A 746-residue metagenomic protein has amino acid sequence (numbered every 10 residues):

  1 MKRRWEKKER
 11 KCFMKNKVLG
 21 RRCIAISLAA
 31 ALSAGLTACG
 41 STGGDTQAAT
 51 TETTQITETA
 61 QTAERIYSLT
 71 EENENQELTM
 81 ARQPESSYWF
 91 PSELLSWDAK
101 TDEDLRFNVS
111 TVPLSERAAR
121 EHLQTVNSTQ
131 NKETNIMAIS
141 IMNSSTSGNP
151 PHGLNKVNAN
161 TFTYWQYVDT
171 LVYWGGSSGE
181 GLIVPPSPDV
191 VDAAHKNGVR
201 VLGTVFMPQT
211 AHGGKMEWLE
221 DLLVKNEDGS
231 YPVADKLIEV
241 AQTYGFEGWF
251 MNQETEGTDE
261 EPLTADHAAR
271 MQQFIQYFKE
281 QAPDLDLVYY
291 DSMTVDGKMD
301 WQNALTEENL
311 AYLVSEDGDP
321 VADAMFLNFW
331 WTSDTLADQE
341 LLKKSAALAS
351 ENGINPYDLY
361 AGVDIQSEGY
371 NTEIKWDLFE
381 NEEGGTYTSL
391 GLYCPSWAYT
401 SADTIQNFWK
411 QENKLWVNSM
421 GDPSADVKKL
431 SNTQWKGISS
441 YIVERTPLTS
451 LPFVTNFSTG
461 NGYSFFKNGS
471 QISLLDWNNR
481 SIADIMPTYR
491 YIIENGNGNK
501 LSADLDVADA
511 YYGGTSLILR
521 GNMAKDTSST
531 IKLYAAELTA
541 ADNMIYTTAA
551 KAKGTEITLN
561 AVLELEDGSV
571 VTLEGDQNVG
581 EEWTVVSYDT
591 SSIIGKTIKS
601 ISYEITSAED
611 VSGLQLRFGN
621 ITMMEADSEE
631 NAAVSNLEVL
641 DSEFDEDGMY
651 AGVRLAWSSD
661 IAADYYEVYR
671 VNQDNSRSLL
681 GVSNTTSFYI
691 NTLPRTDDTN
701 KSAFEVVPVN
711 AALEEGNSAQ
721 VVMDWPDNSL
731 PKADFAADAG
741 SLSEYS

Functional and structural regions predicted by a protein language model:
G35-A38: C-terminal motif of bacterial Sec signal peptides marking the signal peptidase cleavage site
I56-W165, L285, V295: N-terminal module-boundary/linker segments of secreted carbohydrate-active enzymes
T129-L341: Chitinase-like catalytic core of GlcNAc-active glycosidases
L171, L517, S529-A561, V586-T590 (+5 more regions): Extra-cytoplasmic beta-strand recognition segments
N499-T530, A737-A739, Y745: Short carbohydrate-recognition loop motifs
G568-I598: Extracellular carbohydrate recognition and processing domains and analogous Trp-centered ligand-binding platforms
M649-A662, S746: Conserved aromatic anchor
Y689-V721: Beta-strand-rich modules
